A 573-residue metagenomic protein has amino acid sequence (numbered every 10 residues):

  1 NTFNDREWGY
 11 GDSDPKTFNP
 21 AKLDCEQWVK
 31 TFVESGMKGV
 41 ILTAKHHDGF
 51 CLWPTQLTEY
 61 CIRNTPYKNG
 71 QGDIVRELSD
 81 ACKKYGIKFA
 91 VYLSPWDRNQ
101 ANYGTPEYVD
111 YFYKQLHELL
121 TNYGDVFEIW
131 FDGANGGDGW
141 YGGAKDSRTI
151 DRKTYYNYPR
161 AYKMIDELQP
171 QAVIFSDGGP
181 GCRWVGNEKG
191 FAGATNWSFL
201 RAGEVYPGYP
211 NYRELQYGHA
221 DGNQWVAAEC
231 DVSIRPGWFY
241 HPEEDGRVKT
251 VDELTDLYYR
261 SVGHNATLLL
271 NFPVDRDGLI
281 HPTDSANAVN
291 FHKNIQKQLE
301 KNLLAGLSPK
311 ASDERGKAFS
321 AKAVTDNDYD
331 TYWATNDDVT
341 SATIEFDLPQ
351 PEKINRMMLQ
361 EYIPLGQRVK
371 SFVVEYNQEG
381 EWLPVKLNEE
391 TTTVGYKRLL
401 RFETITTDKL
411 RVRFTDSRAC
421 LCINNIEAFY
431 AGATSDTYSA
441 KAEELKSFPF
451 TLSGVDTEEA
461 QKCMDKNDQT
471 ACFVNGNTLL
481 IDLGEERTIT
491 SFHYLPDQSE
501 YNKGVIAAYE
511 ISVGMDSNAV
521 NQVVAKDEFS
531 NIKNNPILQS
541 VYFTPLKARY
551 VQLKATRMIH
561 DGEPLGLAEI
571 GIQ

Functional and structural regions predicted by a protein language model:
N1-D338, F346, M358-Q360, Q367 (+8 more regions): Mature catalytic domains of secreted/periplasmic carbohydrate-active enzymes
D110, N534-N535: Short gly/ser/thr-rich secondary-structure transition/capping motifs
T283-A286, N290, N294-K301, D328-K386 (+3 more regions): Aromatic, loop-rich ligand-recognition surfaces of beta-strand-rich domains
P309, A440-L452: Disulfide-bonded cysteine-rich modules in secreted/extracellular proteins, activating on the conserved Cys frameworks
L452-E458: Extracytoplasmic/periplasm-facing segments of secreted or lipoprotein envelope proteins
V524-A525: Trimeric viral appendage architectures of receptor-binding fibers, tailspike depolymerases, and tail needles
